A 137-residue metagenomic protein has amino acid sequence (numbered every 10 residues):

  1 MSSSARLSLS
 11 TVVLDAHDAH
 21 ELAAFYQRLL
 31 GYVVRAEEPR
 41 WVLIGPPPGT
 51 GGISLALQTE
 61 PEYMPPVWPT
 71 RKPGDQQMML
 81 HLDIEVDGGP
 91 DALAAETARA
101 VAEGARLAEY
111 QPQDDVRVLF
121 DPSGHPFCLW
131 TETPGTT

Functional and structural regions predicted by a protein language model:
M1-S10, L14-A36, P46-R106, F120-T137: Glyoxalase I/VOC metalloenzyme domain signal
E38-R40: Ser/Thr- and Asn-enriched, surface-exposed coil loops between beta-strands
P112-D114: Short, small/polar residue-rich loop motifs at catalytic or cofactor-binding pockets
R117: Basic (Lys/Arg-enriched) interaction patch that binds polyanionic ligands
